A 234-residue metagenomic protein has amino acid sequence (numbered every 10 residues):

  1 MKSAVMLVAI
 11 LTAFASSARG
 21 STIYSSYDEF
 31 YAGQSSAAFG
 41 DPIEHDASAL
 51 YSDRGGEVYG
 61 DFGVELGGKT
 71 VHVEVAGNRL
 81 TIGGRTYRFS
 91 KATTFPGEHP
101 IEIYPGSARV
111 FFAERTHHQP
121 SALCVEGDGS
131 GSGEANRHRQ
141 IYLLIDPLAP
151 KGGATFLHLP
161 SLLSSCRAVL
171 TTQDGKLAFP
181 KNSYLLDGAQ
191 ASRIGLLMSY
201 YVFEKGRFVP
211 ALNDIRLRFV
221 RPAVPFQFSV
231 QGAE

Functional and structural regions predicted by a protein language model:
A4-F14: Sec-dependent N-terminal signal peptides
R19-E74, R167-E234: Acidic, small-residue rich beta-repeat scaffolds with periodic aromatic anchors
N78-H99, I141-H158, S199-N213: Surface-exposed loop/turn elements that mediate protein-protein interactions on large endomembrane-trafficking
Y87-R109, P160-R167, V220-S229: Repeat-based blade/solenoid architectures
G106-Q119, V169-Q173: Structural signature of eukaryotic scaffold interfaces centered on beta-propeller domains
V110-E114, I141-L144, R167-A168, M198-Y201: Hydrophobic/aromatic beta-strand elements that line small-molecule binding cavities or substrate pockets in beta-rich
T116, P120-S161: Long, charged/polar, surface-exposed segments that mediate recognition or autoinhibition
